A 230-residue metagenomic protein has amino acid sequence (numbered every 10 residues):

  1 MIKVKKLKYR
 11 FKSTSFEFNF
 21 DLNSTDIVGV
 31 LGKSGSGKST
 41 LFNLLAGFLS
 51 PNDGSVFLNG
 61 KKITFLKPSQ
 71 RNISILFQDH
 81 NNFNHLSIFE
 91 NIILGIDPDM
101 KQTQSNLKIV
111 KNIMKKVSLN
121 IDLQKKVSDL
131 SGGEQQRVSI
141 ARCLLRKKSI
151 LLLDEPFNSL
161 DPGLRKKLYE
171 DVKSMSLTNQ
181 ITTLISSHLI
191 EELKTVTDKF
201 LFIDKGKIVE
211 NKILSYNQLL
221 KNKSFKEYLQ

Functional and structural regions predicted by a protein language model:
A46: Helix-to-loop junction immediately C-terminal to a conserved catalytic motif
K62-F77, P98: ABC ATPase NBD coupling module
Q104-D122, S174: Conserved ABC ATPase "signature" region
K126-L130, E134: Conserved ABC ATPase signature
L151-E155: Catalytic Walker B motif of ABC-type/P-loop ATPase nucleotide-binding domains
P162-L164: Helix N-cap at the start of a conserved alpha-helix in ABC-type nucleotide-binding domains
K207-L229: Conserved beta-strand-loop-alpha-helix hinge in the C-terminal portion of ABC ATPase nucleotide-binding domains
